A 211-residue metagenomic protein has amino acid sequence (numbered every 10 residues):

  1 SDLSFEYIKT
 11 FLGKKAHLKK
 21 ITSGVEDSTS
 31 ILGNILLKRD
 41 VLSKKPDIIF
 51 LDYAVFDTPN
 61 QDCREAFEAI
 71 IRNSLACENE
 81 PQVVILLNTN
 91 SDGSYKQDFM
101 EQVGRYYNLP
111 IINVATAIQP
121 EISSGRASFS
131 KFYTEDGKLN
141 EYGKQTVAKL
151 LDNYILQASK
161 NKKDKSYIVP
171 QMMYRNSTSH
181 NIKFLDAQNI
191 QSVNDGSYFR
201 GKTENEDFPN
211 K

Functional and structural regions predicted by a protein language model:
S1, S23-T29, A54-N60, T89-G93 (+2 more regions): Solvent-exposed loop/turn segments at secondary-structure junctions within structured extracellular/periplasmic domains
S1-T22, L37-K45, K211: Serine-esterase "nucleophile elbow" of acetyl-processing enzymes
H17-T22, D47-D52, Q82-L87, I111-N113: Structural recognition of the beta-strand scaffold that forms the well-ordered cores of secreted hydrolase catalytic
S30-R64: Oxyanion-hole/transition-state-stabilizing segment in secreted/luminal serine hydrolases and related acyltransferases
D52-F56, A66-Q102: Active-site segments of SGNH/GDSL-like serine hydrolases that catalyze O-acetyl group transfer/hydrolysis on lipids
Q82-L87, Y95-S130, Q145-S159: Extracellular serine-dependent O-acyl
A127-T178: Histidine-centered active-site loop/cap adjacent to the catalytic His in serine esterases/O-acetyl transfer systems
K160-K211: Glycan-recognition and processing domains
